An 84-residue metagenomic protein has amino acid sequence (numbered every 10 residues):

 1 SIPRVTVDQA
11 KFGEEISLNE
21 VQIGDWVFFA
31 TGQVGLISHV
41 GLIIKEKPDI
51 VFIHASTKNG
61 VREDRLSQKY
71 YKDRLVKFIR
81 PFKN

Functional and structural regions predicted by a protein language model:
S1-I23: Catalytic cysteine-centered active-site loop
I16, Q33, S38-N84: Aromatic- and glycine-rich peptidoglycan recognition patches
